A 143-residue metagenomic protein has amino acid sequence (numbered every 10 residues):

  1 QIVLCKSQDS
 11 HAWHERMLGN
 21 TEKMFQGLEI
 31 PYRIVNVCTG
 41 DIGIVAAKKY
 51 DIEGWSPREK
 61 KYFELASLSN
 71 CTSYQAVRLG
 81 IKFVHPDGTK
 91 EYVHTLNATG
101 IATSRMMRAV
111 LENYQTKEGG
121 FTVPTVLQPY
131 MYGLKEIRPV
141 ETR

Functional and structural regions predicted by a protein language model:
I2-R143: TRNA-recognition modules of translation machinery and tRNA-sensing kinases, especially anticodon-binding
